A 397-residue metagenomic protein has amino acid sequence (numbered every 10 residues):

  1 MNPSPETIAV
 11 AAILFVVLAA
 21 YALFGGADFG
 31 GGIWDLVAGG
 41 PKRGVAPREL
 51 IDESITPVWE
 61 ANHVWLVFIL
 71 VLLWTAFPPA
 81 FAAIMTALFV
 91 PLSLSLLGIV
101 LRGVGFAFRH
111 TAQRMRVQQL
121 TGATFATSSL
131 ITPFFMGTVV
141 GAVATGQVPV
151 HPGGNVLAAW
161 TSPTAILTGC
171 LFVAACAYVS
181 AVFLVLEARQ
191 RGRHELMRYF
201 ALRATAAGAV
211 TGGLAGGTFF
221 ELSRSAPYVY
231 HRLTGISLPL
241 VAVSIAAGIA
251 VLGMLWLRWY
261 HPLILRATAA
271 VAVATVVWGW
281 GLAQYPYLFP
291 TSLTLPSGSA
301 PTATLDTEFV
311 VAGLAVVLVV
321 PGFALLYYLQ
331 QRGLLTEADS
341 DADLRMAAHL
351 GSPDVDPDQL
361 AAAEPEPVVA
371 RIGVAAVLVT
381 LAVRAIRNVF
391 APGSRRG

Functional and structural regions predicted by a protein language model:
M1-I8, W34-W59, T294-S299, G313 (+2 more regions): Extramembrane terminal tails and long inter-domain/linker segments of multi-pass membrane proteins
N2-S95: An N-terminal structural lobe/cap that precedes and organizes the functional/catalytic core across diverse proteins
V10-A22, M85-I99, A126-L130, W160-A175 (+1 more regions): Alpha-helical transmembrane segments
A46-V67, L92, Q118-T132, H194-G208 (+3 more regions): Juxtamembrane helix-loop boundaries in multi-pass membrane proteins
V58-S129, Y228-S237: Membrane-interface helix-loop-helix modules in multi-pass inner-membrane proteins
F108-H261, L265, G279: Long, contiguous internal "core" modules enriched in hydrophobic/ aromatic residues
R266-T275: Central hydrophobic cores of alpha-helical transmembrane segments in multi-pass integral membrane proteins
F289-E308: Short, membrane-exposed interhelical loops at transmembrane-helix boundaries
